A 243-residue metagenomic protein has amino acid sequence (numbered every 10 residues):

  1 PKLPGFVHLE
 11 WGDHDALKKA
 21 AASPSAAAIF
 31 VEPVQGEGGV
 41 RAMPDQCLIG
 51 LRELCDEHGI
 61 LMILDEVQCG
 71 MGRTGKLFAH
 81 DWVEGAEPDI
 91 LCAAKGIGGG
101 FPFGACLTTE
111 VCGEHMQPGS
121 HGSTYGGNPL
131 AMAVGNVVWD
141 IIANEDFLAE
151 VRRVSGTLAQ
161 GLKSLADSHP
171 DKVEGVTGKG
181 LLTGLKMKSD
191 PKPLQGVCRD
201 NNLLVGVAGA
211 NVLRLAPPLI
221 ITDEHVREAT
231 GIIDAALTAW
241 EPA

Functional and structural regions predicted by a protein language model:
P1-A243: Conserved N-terminal phosphate-binding loop of PLP-dependent enzymes in the Aspartate aminotransferase
